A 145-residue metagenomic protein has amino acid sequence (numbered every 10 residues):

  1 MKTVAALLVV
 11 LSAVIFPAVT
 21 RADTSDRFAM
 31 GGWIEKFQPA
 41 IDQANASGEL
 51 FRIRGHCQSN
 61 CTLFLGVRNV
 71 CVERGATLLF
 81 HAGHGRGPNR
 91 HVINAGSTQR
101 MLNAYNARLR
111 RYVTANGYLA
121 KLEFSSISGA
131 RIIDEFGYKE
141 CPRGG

Functional and structural regions predicted by a protein language model:
A6-V14: Bacterial N-terminal signal peptides
A13, R74-H84, I133-G145: Short, Lys/Arg-enriched charge-dense amphipathic segments
I15-A22: Sec/Tat signal peptide C-region and signal peptidase I cleavage site
D23-A76, F80-R86: Cleft-lining beta-strand/loop regions that shape enzyme active-site pockets
S25-R27, E35-R52, N89-G145: Charged, glycine-interspersed solvent-exposed loop segments at helix/strand-loop junctions that cap or gate access
